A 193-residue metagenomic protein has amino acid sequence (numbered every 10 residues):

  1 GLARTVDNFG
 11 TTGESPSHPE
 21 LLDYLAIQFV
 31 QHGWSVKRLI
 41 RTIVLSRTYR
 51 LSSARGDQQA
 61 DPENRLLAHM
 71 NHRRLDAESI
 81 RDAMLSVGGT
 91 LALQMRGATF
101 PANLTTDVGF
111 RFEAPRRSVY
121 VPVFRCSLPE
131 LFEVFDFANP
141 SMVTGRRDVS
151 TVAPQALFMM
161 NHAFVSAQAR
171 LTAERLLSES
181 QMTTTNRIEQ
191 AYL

Functional and structural regions predicted by a protein language model:
G1-P16, D23, V30, K37 (+1 more regions): An acidic, gly/pro-interrupted, aromatic-rich
S35-S46: Alpha-helical secondary-structure segments
